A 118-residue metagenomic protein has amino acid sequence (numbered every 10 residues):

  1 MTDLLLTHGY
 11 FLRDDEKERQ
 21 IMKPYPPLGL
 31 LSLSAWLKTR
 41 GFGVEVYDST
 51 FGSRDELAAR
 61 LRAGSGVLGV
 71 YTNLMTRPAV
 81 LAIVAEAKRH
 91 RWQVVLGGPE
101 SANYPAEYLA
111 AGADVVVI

Functional and structural regions predicted by a protein language model:
M1-L5: Extreme N-terminal starter segment of soluble prokaryotic enzymes
T7-H8, Y71: Short beta-strand segments
H8-D14: Short polar catalytic/cofactor-binding loops
D15-L30: Glycine- and acidic-residue-enriched helix-capping/strand-helix junction motifs
G29, W36-I118: Glycine-rich beta-alpha loop elements in corrinoid/cobalamin-binding modules across cobalamin-dependent enzymes
